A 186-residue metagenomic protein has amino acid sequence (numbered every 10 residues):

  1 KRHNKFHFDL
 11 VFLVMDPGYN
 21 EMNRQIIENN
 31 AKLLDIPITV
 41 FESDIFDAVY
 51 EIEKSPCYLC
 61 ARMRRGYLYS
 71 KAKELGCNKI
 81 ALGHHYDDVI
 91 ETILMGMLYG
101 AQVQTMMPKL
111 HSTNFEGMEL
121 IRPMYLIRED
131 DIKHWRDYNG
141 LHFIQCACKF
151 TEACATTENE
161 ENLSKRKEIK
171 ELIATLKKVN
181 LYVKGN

Functional and structural regions predicted by a protein language model:
K1-I93, Y99, V103, M107 (+2 more regions): ATP-dependent adenylation/nucleotidyltransferase module used to activate substrates
M22, I127, V179-Y182: Short coil/turn linker and secondary-structure boundary residues
D47, L82, F150-E152, V183: Short, surface-exposed helix-loop/turn micro-motifs enriched in polar/charged residues
S55-Y58, T156-L163, K178: Charge-dense, low-complexity intrinsically disordered segments
M63, S164, Y182: Conserved active-site and cofactor/substrate-binding residues in soluble primary-metabolism enzymes
V89-I169: Catalytic subdomain that performs nucleotidyl-dependent activation
E168-N186: An accessory alpha-helical subdomain
